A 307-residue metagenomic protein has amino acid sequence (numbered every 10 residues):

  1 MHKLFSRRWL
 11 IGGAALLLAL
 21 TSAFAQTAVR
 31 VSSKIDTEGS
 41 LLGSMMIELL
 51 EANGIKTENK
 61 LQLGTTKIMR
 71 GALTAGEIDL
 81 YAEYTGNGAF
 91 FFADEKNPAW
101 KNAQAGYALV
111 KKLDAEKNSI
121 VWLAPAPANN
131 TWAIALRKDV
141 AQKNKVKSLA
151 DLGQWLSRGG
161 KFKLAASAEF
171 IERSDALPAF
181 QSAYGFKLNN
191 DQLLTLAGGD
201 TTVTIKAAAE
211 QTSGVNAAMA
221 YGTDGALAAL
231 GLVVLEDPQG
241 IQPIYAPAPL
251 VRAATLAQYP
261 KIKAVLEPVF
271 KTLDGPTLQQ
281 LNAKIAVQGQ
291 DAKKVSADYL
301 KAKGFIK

Functional and structural regions predicted by a protein language model:
Q26-E38, I55-K60, G160-A165: Short, well-ordered beta-strand elements
T37-K56, P178, S182-Y184: Short, polar/charged alpha-helical segment
E38, E169-A183, P260-K307: An extracytoplasmic/periplasmic, membrane-proximal ligand-sensing/linker region
T65-T66, G76-A89, G106, S167 (+3 more regions): Beta->alpha turn/N-cap motifs
D79, R158-D237: Ligand-binding pocket segment of bilobal, Venus flytrap-like solute-binding proteins
F92-L123, K187, T212-V215, G225-Q239: Ligand-binding "clamshell"
Q104-K163, K271-G275: A conserved helix-loop-strand patch within extracytoplasmic ligand-binding domains of the periplasmic binding
W132-Q142, Y245-Y259: A bilobed periplasmic-binding-protein/Venus flytrap-type ligand-binding module shared by bacterial periplasmic
